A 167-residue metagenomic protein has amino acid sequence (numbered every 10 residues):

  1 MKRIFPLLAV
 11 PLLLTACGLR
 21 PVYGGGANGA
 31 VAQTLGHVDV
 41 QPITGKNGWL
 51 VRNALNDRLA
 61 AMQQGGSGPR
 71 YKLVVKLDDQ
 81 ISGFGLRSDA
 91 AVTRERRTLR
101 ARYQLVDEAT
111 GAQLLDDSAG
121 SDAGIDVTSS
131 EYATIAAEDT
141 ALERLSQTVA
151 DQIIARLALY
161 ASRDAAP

Functional and structural regions predicted by a protein language model:
M1-P6: Bacterial N-terminal signal peptides that target proteins for export
L13-A16: C-terminal motif of bacterial Sec signal peptides marking the signal peptidase cleavage site
G18-P21: Bacterial signal peptide processing site
G25-V31, A137-P167: Compositionally biased, intrinsically disordered linkers/stalks adjacent to structured regions
G26-K46: Post-signal peptide N-terminal segment of mature Sec-exported envelope proteins
D39-N47, N56-D57, Q64-G65, L115 (+2 more regions): Acidic, proline/glycine-rich low-complexity intrinsically disordered segments
M62, G66-S118, A123-T140, D151 (+1 more regions): Surface-exposed short loop/turn segments
